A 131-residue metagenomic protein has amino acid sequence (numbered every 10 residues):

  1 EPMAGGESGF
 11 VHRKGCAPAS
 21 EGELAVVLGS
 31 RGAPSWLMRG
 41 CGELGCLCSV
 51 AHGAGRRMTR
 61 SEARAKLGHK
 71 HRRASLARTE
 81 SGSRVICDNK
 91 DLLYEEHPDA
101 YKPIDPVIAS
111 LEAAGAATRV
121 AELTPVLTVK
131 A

Functional and structural regions predicted by a protein language model:
E1-A131: Domain-length cofactor-binding catalytic modules of enzymes
